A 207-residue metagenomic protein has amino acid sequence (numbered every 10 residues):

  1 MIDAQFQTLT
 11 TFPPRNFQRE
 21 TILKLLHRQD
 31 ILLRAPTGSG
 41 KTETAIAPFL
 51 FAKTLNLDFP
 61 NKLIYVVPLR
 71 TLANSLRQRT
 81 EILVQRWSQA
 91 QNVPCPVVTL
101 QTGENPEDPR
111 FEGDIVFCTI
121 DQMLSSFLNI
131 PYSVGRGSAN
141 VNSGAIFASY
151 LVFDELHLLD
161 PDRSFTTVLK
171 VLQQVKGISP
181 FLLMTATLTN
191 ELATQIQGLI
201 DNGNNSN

Functional and structural regions predicted by a protein language model:
M1-N207: N-terminal helicase ATP-binding lobe
